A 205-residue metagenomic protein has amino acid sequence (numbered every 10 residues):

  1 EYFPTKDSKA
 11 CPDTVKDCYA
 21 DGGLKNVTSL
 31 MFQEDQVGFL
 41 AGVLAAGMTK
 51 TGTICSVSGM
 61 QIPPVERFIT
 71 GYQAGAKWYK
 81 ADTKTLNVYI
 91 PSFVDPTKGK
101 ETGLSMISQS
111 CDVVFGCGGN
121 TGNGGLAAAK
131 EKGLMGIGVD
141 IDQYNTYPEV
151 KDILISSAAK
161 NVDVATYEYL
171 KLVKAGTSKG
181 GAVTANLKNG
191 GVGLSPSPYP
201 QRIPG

Functional and structural regions predicted by a protein language model:
E1-G205: A residue-level marker of the well-folded mature domains of exported/periplasmic proteins
